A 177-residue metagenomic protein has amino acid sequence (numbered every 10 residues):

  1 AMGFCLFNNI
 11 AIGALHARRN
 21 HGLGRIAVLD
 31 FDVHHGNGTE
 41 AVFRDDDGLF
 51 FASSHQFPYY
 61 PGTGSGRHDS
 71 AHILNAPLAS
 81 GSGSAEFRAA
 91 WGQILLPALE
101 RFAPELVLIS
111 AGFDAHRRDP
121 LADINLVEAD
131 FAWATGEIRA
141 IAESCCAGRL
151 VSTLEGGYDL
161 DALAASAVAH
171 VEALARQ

Functional and structural regions predicted by a protein language model:
A1-A140, S144, V171-E172: Conserved alpha-helical scaffold segments that buttress catalytic/binding sites
H116-L121, R149, D159-L163: Short active-site-adjacent structural elements
V127-E128, L160-Q177: Short, electropositive alpha-helical surface patch
